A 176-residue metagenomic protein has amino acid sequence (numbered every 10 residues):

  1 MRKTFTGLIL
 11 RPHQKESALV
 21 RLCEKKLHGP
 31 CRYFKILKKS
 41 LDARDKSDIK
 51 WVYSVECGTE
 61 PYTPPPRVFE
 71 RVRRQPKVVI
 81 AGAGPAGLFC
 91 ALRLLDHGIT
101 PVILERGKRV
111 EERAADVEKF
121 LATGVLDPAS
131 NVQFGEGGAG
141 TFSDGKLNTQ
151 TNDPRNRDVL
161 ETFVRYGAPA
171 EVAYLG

Functional and structural regions predicted by a protein language model:
M1-P76: Extreme N-terminal leader/targeting segments of oxidoreductases
R2-T4, I9-L10, K46-D48, E118-G176: Conserved N-terminal/central alpha/beta ligand/cofactor-binding core
R11, K15, P76-K77, G82 (+2 more regions): Catalytic cores of large soluble enzymes that bind and process phosphate-bearing ligands
Q75-R109: N-terminal Rossmann-like FAD-binding beta1-loop-alpha1 element of flavoenzymes
V79-A83, R93, T100, D116-Q133: N-terminal glycine-rich phosphate/pyrophosphate-binding loop and immediately adjacent elements
V110-A114: A short beta-to-alpha transition loop/helix N-cap that caps and shapes the active-site region
